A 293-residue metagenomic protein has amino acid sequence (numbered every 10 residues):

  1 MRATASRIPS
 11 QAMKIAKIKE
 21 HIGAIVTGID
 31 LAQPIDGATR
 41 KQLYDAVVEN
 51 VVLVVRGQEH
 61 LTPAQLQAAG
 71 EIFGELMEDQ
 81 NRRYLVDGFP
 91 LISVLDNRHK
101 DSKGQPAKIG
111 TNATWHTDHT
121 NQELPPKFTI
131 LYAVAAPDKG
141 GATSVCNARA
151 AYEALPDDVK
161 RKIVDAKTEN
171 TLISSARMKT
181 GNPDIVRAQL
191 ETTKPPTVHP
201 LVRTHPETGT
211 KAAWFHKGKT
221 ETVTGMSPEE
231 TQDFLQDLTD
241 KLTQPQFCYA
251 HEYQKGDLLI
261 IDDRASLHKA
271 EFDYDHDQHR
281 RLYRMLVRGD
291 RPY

Functional and structural regions predicted by a protein language model:
R2-L258, R264-Y293: Non-heme Fe(II) oxygenase catalytic core, chiefly the N-lobe of the double-stranded beta-helix
